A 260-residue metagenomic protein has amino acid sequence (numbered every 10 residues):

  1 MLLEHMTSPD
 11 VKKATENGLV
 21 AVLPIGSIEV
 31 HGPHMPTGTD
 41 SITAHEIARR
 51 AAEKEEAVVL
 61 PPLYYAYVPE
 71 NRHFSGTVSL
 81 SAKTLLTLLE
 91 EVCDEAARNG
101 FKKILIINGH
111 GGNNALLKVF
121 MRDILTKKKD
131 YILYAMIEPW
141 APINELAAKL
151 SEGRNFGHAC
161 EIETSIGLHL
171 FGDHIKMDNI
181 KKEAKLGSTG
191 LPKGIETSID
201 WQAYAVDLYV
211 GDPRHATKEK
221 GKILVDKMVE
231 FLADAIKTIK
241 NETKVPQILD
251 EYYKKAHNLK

Functional and structural regions predicted by a protein language model:
M1-K103, G111-K260: Extended, histidine- and acidic-residue-enriched regions that form the cofactor-binding/catalytic faces
